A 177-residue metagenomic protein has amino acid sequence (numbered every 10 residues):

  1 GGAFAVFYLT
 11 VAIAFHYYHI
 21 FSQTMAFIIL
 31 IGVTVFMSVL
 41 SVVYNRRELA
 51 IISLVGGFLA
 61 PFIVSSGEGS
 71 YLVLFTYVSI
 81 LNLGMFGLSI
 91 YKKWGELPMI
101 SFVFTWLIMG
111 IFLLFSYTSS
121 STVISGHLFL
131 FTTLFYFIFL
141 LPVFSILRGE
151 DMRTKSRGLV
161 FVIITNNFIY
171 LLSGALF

Functional and structural regions predicted by a protein language model:
G1-F177: Alpha-helical multi-pass membrane segments and their bilayer interfacial helix-loop junctions
